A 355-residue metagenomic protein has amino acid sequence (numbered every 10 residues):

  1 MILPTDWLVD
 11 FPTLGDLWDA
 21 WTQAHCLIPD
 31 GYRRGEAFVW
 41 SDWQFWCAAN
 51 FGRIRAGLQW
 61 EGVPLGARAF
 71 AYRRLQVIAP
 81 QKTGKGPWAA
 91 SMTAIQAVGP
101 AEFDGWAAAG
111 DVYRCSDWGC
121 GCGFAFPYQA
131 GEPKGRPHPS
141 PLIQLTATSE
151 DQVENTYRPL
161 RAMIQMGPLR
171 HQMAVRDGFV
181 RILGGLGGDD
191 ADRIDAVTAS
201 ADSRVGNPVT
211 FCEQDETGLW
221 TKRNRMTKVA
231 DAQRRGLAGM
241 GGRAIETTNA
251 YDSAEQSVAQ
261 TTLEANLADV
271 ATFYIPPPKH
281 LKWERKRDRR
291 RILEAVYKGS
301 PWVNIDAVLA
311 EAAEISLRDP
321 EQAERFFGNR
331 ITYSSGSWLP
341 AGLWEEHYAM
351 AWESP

Functional and structural regions predicted by a protein language model:
M1-P355: Phosphate/NTP-binding elements of NTP-utilizing enzymes
